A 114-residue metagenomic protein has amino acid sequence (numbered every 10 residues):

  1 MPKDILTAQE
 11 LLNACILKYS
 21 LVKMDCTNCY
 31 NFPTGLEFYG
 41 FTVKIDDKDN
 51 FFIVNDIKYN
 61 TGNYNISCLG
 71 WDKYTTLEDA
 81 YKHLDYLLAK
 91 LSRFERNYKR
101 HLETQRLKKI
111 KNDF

Functional and structural regions predicted by a protein language model:
M1-G35: Negatively charged, low-complexity tracts enriched in Asp/Glu with abundant Ser/Thr
P2-I5, L77, Y81, N97: Generic detection of long, well-ordered alpha-helical segments
K3, S20, F52, Y64 (+1 more regions): Residue-level marker of intrinsically disordered, low-complexity segments enriched for small/polar residues
Q9-I16, Y81, D85-L88, S92-E95 (+1 more regions): Residue-level detector of alpha-helical secondary structure
C26, N31-A89: Intrinsically disordered, low-complexity regulatory segments enriched in Ser/Thr/Pro and charged residues
N97-F114: Short acidic, low-complexity intrinsically disordered linear motifs used for protein-protein interactions
